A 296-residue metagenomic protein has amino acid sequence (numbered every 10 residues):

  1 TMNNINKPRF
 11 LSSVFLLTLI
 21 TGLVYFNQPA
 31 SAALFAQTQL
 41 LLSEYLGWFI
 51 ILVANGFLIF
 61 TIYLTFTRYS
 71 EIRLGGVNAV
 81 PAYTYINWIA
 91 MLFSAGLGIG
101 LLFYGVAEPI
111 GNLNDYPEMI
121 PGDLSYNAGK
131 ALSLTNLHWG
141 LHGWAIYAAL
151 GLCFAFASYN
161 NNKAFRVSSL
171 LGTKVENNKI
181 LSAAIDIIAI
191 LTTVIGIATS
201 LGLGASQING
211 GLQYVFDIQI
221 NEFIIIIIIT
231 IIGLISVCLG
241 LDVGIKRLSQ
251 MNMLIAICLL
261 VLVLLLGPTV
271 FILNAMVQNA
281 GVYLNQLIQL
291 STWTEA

Functional and structural regions predicted by a protein language model:
M2-N127: N-terminal alpha-helical transmembrane segments of multi-pass membrane transport and channel/translocase proteins
M2-N4, A30-L42, T61-V80, A131-H138 (+4 more regions): Membrane-water interface regions at transmembrane-helix termini and the short interhelical loops of multi-pass membrane
N3-P8, S43-G47, G76-A95, A128-L141 (+3 more regions): Transmembrane-helix boundary/entry motifs in multi-pass membrane transporters
S13-Y25, V53-L64, S94-L102, Y147-S158 (+3 more regions): Hydrophobic core segments of alpha-helical transmembrane domains in multi-pass membrane transport and ion-translocation
Y25, P29, F93-L113, G143-F165 (+2 more regions): Hydrophobic transmembrane alpha-helices that form the core helical bundles of multi-pass secondary transporters
P29-L46, I110-T135, G204-I220, L273-A296: Membrane-interface interhelical loops and short amphipathic "cap" helices that link adjacent transmembrane segments
I51-G56, A128-G151, T294-A296: Hydrophobic alpha-helical transmembrane segments
K179-L181, A189-A296: Membrane-embedded translocation segments of transport machinery
